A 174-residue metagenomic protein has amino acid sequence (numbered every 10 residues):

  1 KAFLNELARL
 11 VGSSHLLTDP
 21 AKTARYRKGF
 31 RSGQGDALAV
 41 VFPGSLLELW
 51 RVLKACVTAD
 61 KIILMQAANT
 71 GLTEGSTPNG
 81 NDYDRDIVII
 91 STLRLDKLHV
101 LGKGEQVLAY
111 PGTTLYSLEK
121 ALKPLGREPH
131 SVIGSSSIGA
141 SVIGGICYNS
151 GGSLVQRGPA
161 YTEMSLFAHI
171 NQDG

Functional and structural regions predicted by a protein language model:
K1-R31, A59-I63, A68: N-terminal accessory segments
Y26-S32, L95-V100: Short, flexible, solvent-exposed loop/turn segments with mixed acidic/basic and small polar residues
F30-F42: Short, basic, glycine/proline-bearing loop/turn elements
L46-G174: FAD-binding glycine-rich core of flavoenzymes that anchor FAD
